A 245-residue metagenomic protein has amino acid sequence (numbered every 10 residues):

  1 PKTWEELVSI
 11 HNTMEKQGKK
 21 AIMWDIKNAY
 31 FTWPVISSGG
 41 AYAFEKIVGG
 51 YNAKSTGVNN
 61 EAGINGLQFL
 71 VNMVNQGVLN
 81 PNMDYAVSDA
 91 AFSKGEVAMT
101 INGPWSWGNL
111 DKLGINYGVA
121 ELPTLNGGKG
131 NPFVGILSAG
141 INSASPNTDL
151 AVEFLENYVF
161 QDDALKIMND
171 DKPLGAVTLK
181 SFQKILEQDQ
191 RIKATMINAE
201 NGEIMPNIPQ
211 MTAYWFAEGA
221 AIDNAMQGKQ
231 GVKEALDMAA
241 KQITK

Functional and structural regions predicted by a protein language model:
K2-V8, N80-S93: Short helix-initiation/N-cap motifs at beta->coil->alpha
E5-S55, V97: Extracytoplasmic/periplasmic solute-binding protein
V8-M14, N52-N82: Glycine-centered hinge/linker elements that transmit conformational signals in sensory and ligand-binding systems
Y42-N65, K112, E121-P132, S181-K184: Short, solvent-exposed loop/beta-turn-alpha elements that line the ligand-binding surface or hinge of extracytoplasmic
Q68, Q76-V78, D111-P173, A220 (+2 more regions): Extracytoplasmic/periplasmic substrate-recognition and gating elements
Y85, I101-W107: Beta->alpha turn/N-cap motifs
A98-G103, G118: Paired acidic/hydrophobic, glycine-rich loop segments that form the ligand-binding mouth/hinge of periplasmic-binding
A120, M168-A217, N224: Long, aromatic- and glycine/proline-rich binding clefts that accommodate carbohydrate-like moieties
